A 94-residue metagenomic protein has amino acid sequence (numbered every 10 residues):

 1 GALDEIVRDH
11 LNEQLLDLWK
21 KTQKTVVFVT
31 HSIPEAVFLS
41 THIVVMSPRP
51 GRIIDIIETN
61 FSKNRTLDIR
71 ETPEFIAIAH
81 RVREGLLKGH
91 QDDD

Functional and structural regions predicted by a protein language model:
G1-L3: ABC ATPase nucleotide-binding domain "signature" loop
R8-Q23: Helical segment within the ABC ATPase nucleotide-binding domain
L15, H31-P34: The feature captures the ABC ATPase H-loop/switch
Q23-V29: Conserved H-loop
F38-V45: Conserved catalytic segment of ABC-fold P-loop ATPases
M46-R81: Conserved beta-strand-loop-alpha-helix hinge in the C-terminal portion of ABC ATPase nucleotide-binding domains
D92-D94: ABC-family P-loop ATPase nucleotide-binding domain
